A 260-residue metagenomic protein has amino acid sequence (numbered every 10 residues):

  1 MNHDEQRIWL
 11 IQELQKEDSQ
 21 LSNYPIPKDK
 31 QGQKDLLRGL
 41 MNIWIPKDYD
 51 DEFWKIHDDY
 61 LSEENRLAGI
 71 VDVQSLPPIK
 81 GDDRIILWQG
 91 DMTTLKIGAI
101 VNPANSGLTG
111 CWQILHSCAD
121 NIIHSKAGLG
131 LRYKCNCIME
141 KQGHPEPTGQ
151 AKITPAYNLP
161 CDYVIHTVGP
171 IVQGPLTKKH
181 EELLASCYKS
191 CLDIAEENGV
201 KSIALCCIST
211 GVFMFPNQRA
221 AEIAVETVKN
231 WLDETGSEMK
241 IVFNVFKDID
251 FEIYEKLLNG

Functional and structural regions predicted by a protein language model:
M1-G260: Macrodomain-like recognition of ADP-ribose-binding/processing modules
